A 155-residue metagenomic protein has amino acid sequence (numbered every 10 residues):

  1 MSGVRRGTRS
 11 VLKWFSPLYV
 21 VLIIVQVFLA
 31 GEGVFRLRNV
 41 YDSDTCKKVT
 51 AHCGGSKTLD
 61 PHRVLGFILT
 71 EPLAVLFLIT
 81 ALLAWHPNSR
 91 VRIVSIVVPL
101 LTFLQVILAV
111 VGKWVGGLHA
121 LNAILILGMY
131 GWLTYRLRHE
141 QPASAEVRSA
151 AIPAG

Functional and structural regions predicted by a protein language model:
M1-G155: Polytopic transmembrane helical bundles with strong interfacial aromatic enrichment
